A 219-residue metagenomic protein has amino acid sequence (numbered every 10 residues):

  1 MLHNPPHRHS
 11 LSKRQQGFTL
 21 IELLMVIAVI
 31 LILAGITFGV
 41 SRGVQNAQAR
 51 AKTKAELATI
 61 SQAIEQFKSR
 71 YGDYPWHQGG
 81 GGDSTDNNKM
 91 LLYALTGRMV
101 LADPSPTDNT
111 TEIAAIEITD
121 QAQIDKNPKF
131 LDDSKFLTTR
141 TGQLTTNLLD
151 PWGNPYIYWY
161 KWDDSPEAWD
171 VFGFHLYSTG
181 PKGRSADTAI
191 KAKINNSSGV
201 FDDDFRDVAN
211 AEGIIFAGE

Functional and structural regions predicted by a protein language model:
M1-F18: N-terminal leader/signal peptides at the extreme start of proteins
P5, R14, L23-I27, A34-I36 (+4 more regions): Low-complexity, intrinsically disordered/propeptide-like segments
R14-V44, A49, T53: N-terminal single-pass transmembrane signal-anchor helix
R50, K54-E219: N-terminal pilin/flagellin-like segments and related low-complexity appendage regions
